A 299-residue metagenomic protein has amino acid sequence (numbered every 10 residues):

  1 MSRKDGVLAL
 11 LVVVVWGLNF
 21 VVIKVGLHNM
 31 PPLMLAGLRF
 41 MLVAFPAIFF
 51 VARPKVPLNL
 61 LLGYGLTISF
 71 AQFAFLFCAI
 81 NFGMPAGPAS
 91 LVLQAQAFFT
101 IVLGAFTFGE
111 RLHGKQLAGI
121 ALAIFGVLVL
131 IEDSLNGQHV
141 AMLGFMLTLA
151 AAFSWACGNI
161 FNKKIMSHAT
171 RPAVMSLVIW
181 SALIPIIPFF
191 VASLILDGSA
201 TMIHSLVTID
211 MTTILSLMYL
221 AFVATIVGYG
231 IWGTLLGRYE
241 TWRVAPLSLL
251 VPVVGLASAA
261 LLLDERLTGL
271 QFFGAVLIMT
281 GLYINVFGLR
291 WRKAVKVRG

Functional and structural regions predicted by a protein language model:
M1-M34, G137-M166, I187-V191, V297-G299: Glycine-/small-residue-enriched transmembrane alpha-helix faces in small-molecule transporters and effluxers
K4, M34-A47, G63, G119-L122 (+2 more regions): Hydrophobic alpha-helical transmembrane segments of multi-pass integral membrane proteins, especially transporters
L10-L18, V22, L62-G83, V129 (+4 more regions): Hydrophobic alpha-helical transmembrane segments of multi-pass membrane transport proteins, especially secondary
L18, V22-V25, N29, L42-P57 (+4 more regions): Membrane-interface helix-cap regions at the ends of transmembrane helices in multi-pass membrane proteins
G26, L35, A79, F106-F108 (+6 more regions): Hydrophobic/aromatic residues within transmembrane alpha-helices of multi-pass small-molecule transporters
M34-L42, F77-R111, Q116-I120, A151 (+1 more regions): Specific alpha-helical transmembrane segments that line the substrate/conduction pathway and gating interfaces
M41, A47, L103, L112-S134 (+4 more regions): Hydrophobic transmembrane alpha-helices of multi-pass small-molecule transport proteins
V286-R298: Membrane-interface capping segments at transmembrane-helix boundaries
